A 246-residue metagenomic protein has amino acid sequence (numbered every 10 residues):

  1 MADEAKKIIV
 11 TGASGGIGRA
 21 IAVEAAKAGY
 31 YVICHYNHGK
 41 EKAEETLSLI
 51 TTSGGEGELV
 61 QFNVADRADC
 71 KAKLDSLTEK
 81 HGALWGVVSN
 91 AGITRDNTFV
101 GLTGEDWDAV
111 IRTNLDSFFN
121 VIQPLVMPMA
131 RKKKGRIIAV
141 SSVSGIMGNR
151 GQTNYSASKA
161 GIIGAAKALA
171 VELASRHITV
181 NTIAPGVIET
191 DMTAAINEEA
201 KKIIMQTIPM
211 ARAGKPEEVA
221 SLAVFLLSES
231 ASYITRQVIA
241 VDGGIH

Functional and structural regions predicted by a protein language model:
S14-G15: Conserved glycine-rich cofactor-binding loop
Y30-E44: Conserved glycine-rich Rossmann-like NAD(P)H-binding loop of the short-chain dehydrogenase/reductase
T98-F99, D106-I111, I204: Substrate-binding pocket helix/loop in short-chain dehydrogenase/reductase
I122, S158, A166: Active-site helix of classical SDR
M127, V171-S175, S232: Alpha-helical segment proximal to the catalytic Tyr-Lys
K134, I178, R212-V241: C-terminal substrate-recognition "lid" of short-chain dehydrogenase/reductases
S142: Residue(s) in the substrate-gating loop at a strand-loop-helix junction that position the organic substrate next
